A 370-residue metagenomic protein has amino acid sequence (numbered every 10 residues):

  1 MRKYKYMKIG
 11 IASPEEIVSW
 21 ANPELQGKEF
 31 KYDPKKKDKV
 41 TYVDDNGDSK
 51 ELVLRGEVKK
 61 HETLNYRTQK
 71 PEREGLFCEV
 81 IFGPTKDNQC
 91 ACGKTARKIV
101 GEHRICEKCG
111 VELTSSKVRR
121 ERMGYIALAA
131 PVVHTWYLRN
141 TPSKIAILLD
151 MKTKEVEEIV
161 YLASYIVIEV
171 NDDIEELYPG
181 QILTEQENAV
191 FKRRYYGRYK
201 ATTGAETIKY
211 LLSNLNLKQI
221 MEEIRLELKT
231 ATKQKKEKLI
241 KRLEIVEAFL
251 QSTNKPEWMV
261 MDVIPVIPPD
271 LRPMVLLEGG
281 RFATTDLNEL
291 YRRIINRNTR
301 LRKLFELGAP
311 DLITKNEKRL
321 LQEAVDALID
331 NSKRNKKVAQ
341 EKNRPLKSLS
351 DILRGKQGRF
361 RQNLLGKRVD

Functional and structural regions predicted by a protein language model:
M1-D370: Conserved core architecture of multi-subunit DNA-directed RNA polymerases
